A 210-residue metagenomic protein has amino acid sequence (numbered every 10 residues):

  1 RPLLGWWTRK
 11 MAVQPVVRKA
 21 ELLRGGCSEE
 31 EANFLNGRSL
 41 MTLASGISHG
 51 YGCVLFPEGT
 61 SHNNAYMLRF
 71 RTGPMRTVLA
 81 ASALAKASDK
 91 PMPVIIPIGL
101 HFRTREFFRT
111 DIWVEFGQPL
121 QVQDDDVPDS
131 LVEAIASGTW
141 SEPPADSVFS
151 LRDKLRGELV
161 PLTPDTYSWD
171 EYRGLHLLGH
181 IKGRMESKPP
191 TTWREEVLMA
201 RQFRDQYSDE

Functional and structural regions predicted by a protein language model:
R1, W6-R9, V17, G25 (+3 more regions): Membrane-interfacial terminal anchoring regions of lipid-handling membrane enzymes
P15, V54-F56: Structural motif
A20, P57-S61, L120: Short, histidine-centered active-site or binding-site loop motifs used for metal coordination, general acid-base
R38, R69-R76: Charged helix-capping and loop-helix junction motifs
G52, T60-N63: GT-A fold catalytic core of metal-dependent nucleotide-sugar glycosyltransferases, centered on the diacidic
P74-L84: Short, well-ordered amphipathic alpha-helices
